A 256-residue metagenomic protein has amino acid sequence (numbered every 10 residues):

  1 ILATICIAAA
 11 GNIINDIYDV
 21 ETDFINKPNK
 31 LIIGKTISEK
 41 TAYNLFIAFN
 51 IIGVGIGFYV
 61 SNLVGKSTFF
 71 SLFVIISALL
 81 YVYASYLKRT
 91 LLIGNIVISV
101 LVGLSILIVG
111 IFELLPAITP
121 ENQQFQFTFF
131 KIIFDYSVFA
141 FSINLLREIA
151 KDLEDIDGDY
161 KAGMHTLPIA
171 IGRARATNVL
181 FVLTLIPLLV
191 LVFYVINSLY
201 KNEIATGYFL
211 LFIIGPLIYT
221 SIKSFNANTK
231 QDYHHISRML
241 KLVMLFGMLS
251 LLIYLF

Functional and structural regions predicted by a protein language model:
I1, V54-F70, I108-D135, F193-I204 (+1 more regions): Helix-coil boundary and interhelical linker segments in multi-pass alpha-helical membrane proteins
I1-Y18, G53, S67-Y81, F125-A150: Membrane-embedded alpha-helical segments that form the functional core of polytopic membrane enzymes, especially those
L2, L45-G55, S71-V82, V97-L104 (+6 more regions): Lipid-exposed faces of alpha-helical membrane segments in multi-pass integral membrane proteins
L2-A3, V20, F24-F73, G163-K201: Multi-pass membrane catalytic core of lipid/isoprenoid biosynthesis enzymes
K27-L45, Y81-L101, K161-N178, S224-L249: Interhelical loop and helix-boundary elements at the membrane-water interface of polytopic inner-membrane proteins
I33-P120: Intramembrane alpha-helical segments
A84, V192-F256: Extended hydrophobic alpha-helices typical of membrane-associated regions
I98-K151, I156, A174-T177, F181-L185: Functional transmembrane core segments of multi-pass inner-membrane proteins
